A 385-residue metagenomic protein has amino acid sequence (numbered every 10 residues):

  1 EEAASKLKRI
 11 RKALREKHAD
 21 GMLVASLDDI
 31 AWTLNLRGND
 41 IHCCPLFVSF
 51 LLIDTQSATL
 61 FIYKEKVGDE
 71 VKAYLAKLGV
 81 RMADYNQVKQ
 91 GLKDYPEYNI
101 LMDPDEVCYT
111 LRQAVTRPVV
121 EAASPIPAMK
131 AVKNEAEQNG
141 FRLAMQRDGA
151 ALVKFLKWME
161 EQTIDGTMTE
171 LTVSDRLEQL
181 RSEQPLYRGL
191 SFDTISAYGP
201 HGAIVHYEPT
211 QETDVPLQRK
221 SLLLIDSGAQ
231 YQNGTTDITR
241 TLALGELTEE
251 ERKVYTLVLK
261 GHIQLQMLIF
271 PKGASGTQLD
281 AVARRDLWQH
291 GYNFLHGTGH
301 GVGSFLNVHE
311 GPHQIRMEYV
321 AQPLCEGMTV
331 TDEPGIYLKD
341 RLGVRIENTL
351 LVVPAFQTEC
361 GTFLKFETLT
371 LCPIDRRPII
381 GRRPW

Functional and structural regions predicted by a protein language model:
E1-W385: Active-site neighborhoods and metal-handling regions in enzymes and metal-associated proteins
